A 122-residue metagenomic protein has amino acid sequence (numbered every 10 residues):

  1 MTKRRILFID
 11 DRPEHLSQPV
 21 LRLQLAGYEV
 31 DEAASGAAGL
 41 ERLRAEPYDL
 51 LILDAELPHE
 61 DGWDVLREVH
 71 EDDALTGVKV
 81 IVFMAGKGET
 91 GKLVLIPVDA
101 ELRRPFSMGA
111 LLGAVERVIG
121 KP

Functional and structural regions predicted by a protein language model:
R12-L16, L57, M108: Short acidic/polar segment at the start of the alpha1 helix of CheY-like receiver
S17-L25: Charged docking surfaces used in two-component/phosphorelay signaling
E32-L50: Acidic, metal-coordinating helix/loop segments flanking the phosphotransfer/catalytic sites of two-component signaling
D54: Active-site residues of response regulator receiver
P58, T76: The feature encodes the CheY-like receiver
I81-M84: Hydrophobic/aromatic residues positioned on beta-strands within the core alpha/beta folds
F106-R117: C-terminal output helix
